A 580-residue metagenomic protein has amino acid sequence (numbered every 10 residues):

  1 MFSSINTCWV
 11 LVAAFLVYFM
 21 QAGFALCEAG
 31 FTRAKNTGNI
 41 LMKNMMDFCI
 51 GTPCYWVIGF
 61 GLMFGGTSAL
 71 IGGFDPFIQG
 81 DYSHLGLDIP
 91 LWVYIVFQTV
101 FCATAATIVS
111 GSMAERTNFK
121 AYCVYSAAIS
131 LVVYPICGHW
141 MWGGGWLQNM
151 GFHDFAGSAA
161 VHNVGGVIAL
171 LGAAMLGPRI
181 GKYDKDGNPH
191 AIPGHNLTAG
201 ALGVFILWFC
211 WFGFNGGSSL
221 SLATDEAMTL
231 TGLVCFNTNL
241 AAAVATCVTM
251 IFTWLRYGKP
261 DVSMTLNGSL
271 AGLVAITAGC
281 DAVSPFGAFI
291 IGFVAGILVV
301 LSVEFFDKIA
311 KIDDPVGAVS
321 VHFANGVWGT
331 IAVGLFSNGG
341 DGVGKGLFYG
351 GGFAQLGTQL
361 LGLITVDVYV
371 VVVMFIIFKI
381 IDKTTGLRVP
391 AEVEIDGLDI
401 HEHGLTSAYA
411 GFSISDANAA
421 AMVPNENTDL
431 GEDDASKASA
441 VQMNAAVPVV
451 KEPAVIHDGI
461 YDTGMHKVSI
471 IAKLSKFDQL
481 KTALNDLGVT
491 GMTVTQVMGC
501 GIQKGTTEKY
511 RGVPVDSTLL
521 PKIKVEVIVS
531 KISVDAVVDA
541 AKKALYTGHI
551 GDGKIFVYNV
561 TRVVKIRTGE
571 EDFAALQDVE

Functional and structural regions predicted by a protein language model:
M1-H457: Glycine- and aromatic-enriched membrane alpha-helices
H401-L405, A420-E580: Positively charged, small/polar-rich N-terminal and surface patches that mediate targeting and assembly and bind
